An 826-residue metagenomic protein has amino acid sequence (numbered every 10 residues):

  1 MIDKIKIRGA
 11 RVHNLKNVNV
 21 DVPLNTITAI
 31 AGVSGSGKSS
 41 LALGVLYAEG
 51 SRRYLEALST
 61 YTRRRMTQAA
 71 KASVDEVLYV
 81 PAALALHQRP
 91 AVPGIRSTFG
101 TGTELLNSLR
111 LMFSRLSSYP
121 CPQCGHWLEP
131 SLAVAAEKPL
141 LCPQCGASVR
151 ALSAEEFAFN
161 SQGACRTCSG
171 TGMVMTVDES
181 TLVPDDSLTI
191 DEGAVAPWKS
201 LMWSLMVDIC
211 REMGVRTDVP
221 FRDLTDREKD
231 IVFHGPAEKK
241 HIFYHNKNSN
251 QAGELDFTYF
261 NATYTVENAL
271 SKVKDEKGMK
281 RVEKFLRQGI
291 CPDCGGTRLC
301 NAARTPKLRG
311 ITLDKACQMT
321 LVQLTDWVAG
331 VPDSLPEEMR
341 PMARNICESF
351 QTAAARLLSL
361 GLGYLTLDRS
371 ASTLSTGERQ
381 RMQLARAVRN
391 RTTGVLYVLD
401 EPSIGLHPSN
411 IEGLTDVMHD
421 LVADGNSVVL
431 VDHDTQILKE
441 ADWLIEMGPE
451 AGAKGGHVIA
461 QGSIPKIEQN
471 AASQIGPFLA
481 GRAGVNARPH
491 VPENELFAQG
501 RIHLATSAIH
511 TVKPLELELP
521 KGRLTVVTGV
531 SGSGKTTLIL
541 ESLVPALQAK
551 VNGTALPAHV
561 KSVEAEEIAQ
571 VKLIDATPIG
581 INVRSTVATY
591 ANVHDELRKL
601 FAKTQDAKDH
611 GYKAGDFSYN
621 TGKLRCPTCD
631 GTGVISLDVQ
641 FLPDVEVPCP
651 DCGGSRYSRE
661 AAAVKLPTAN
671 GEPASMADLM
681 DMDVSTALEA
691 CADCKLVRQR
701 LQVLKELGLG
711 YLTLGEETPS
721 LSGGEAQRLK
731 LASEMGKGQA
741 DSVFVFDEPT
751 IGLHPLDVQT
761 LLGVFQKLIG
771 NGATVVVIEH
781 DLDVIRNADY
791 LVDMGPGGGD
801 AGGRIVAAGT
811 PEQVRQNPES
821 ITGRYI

Functional and structural regions predicted by a protein language model:
M1-I826: Conserved phosphate-binding elements of NTP-dependent enzyme cores
